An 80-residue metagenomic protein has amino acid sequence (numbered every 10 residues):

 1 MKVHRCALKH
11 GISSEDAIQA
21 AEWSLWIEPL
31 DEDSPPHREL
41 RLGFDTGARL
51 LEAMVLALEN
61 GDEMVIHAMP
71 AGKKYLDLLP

Functional and structural regions predicted by a protein language model:
M1-P80: Ribonuclease/tRNase effector modules and their secretory precursors
